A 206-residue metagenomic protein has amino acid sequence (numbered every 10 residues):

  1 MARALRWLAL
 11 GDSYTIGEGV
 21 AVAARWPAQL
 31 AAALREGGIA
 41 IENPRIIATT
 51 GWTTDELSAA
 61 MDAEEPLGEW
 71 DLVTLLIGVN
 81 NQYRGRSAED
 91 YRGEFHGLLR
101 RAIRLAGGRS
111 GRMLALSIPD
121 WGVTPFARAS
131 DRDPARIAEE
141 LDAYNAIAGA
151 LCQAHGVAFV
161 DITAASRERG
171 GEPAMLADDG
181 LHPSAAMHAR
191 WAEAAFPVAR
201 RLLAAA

Functional and structural regions predicted by a protein language model:
M1-T50, A60-E69: Serine-esterase "nucleophile elbow" of acetyl-processing enzymes
S13-T15, G19, E56, A174-M175 (+1 more regions): Residue-level preference for alpha-helix termini and adjacent loops
Y14, G51-T53, D120, S166: Residue-level detector of flexible, active-site-proximal loop/helix-junction positions within diverse enzyme catalytic
G17, T53-E56, N81-R84: Short active-site-adjacent helix-start/loop capping segments
A40, A59-A206: Alpha-helical cap/lid subdomain in secreted, periplasmic, or secretory-pathway luminal O-acyl-processing enzymes
T49-T53, R136-I137: Short, flexible loop segments at the rims of nucleotide/cofactor-binding pockets, characterized by
